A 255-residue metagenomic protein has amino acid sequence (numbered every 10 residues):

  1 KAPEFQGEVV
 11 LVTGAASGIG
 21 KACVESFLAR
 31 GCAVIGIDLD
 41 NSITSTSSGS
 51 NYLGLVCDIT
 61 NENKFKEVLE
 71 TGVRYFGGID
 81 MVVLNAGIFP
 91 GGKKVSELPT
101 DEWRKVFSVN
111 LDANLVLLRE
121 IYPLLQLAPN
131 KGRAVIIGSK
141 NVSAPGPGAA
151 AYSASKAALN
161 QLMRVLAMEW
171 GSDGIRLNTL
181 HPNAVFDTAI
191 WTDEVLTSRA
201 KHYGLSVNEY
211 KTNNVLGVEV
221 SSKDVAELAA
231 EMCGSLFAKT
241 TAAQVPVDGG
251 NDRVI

Functional and structural regions predicted by a protein language model:
A16-S17: Conserved glycine-rich cofactor-binding loop
K66, F89-R104, G148-A151, I190: Conserved mid-core segment of classical short-chain dehydrogenase/reductases
S96-V116, V135, L159: Catalytic Tyr-X3-Lys loop
L118, S155, M163: Active-site helix of classical SDR
P123, M168-E169, A238: Alpha-helical segment proximal to the catalytic Tyr-Lys
S139: Residue(s) in the substrate-gating loop at a strand-loop-helix junction that position the organic substrate next
G171, R176, T240-A242: Short, small/polar-rich loop/turn modules that mediate ligand/substrate recognition or access, typified
V218-V247, D252-R253: C-terminal substrate-recognition "lid" of short-chain dehydrogenase/reductases
